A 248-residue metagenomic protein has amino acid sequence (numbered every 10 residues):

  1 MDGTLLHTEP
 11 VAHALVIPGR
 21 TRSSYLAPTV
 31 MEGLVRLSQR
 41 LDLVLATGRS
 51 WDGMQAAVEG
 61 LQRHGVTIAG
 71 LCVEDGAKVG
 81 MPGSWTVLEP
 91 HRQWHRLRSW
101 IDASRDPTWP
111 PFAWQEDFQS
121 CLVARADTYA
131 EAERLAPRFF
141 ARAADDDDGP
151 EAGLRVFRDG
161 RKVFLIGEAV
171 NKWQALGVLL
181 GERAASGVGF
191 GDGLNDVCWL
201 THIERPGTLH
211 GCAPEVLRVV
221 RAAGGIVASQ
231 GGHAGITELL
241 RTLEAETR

Functional and structural regions predicted by a protein language model:
M1-I17, L45, L200: Asp-based phosphoryl-transfer active-site loop
T8-E9, M54-A57, P82-G83, W199 (+2 more regions): Short glycine-/acidic-enriched loop or helix-start segments at secondary-structure transitions that form or flank
E9-V35, T208-C212: Basic, amphipathic juxtamembrane/active-site segments that coordinate anionic phosphate or diphosphate groups
R20-S24, G48-R49, L165-E168, A184: Short, flexible loop segments at the rims of nucleotide/cofactor-binding pockets, characterized by
L26-W114: Active-site phosphate-binding/coordination module
V58-G60, L135-A141, A213-A222: Short, aromatic/basic amphipathic alpha-helical patches
S104-H202: Conserved acidic, metal-coordinating active-site core of Asp-based, Mg2+-dependent phosphoryl-transfer enzymes
I166, W173-R248: Mg2+-dependent phosphoryl-transfer enzymes with acidic/Ser/Thr/Gly-rich catalytic loops
